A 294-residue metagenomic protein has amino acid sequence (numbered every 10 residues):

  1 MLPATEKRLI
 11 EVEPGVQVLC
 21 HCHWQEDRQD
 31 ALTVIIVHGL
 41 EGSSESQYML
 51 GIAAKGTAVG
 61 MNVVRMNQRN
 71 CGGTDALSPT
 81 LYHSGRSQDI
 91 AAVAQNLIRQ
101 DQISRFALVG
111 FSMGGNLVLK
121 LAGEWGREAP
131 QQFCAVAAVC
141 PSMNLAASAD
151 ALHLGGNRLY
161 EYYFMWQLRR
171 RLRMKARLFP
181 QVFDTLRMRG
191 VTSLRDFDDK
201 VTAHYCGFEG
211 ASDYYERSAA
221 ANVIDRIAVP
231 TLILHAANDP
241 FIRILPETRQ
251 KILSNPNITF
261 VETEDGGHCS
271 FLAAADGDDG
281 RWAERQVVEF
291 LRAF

Functional and structural regions predicted by a protein language model:
M1-D27, L272-D278: N-terminal cap/lid segment of alpha/beta-hydrolase-fold proteins
A31-G39: Short beta-strand element of the alpha/beta-hydrolase
G42-E45, A53-L77: Conserved alpha/beta-hydrolase
K55, R69-A107: Catalytic nucleophile-loop/oxyanion-hole region of alpha/beta-hydrolase and closely related hydrolase-like folds
R99-C206: Alpha/beta-hydrolase-fold enzymes
K200-V223: Active-site nucleophile elbow and catalytic-triad environment of alpha/beta-hydrolase enzymes
I227, I233-H235, D239: Short beta-strand/loop motif that positions the catalytic acidic residue of the alpha/beta-hydrolase fold
E264-F294: Catalytic active-site module of serine/aspartate enzymes centered on a nucleophile-bearing elbow/loop
